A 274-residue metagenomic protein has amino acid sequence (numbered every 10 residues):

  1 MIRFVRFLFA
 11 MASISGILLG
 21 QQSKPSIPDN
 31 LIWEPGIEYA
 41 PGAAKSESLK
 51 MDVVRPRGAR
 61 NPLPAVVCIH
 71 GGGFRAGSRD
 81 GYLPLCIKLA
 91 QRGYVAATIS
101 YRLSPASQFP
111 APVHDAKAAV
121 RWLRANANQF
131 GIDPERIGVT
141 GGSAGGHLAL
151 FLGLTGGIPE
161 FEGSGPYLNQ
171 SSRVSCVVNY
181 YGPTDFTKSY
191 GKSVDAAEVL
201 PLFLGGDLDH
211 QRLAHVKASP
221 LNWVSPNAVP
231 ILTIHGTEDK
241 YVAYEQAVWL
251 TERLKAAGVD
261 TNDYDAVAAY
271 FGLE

Functional and structural regions predicted by a protein language model:
M1-R3: N-terminal secretory signal peptides that target proteins for export/translocation
R6-I17: Bacterial N-terminal signal peptides
Q21-E274: Alpha/beta-hydrolase superfamily serine-hydrolase fold, recognizing
